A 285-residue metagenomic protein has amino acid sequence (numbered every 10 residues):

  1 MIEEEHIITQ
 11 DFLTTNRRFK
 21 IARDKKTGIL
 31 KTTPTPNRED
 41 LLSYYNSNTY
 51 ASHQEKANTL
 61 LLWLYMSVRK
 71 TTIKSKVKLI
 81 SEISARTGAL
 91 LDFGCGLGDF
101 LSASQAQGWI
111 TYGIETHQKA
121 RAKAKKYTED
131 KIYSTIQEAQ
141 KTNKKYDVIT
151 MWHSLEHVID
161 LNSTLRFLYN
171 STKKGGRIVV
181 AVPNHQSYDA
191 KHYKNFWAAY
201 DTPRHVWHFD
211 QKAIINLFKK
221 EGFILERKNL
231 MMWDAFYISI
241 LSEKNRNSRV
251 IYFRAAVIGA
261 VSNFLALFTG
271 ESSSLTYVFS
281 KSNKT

Functional and structural regions predicted by a protein language model:
M1-W152, N162-L165, N229-M231, S242-E243 (+3 more regions): Conserved N-terminal segment of class I S-adenosyl-L-methionine
I2-E3, K212-N229: A SAM-dependent methyltransferase catalytic signature shared across enzymes that methylate proteins
W152-I159, A181: Short catalytic micro-motifs in class I SAM-dependent methyltransferases
I159-S163, A190: Short N-terminal helix/helix-N-cap motif within the alpha/beta-hydrolase-1
N162-R177: A short glycine-rich, Lys/Arg-flanked "PGG" loop and its adjoining helix->strand segment in the class I
V180-W207, K212-L217, I240-K244: Short, glycine-/aromatic-enriched active-site segment of Class I SAM-dependent methyltransferases
K194-W197, D234-S282: Membrane-proximal basic amphipathic "stem/tether" segments
